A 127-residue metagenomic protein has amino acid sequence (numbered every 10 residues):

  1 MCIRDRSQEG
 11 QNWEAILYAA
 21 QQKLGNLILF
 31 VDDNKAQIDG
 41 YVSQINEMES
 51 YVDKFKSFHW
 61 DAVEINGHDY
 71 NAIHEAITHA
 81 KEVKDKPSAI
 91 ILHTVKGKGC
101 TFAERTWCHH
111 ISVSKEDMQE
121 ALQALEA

Functional and structural regions predicted by a protein language model:
M1-I3: Short, small-residue-biased leader/transition segments that mark boundaries at the very start of proteins
D5-A127: Glycine-rich ThDP/TPP pyrophosphate-binding loop and its adjacent helix/strand module within ThDP-dependent enzymes
